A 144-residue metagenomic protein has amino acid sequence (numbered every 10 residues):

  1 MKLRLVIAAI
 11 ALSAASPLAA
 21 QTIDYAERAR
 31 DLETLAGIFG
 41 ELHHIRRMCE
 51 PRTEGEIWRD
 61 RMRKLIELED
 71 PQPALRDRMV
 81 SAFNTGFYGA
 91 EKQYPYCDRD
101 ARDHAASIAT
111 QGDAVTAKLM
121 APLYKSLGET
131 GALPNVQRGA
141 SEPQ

Functional and structural regions predicted by a protein language model:
M1-I7: Bacterial N-terminal signal peptides that target proteins for export
I10-L12: N-terminal membrane-targeting/anchoring regions of envelope/secretory proteins
A14-P17: N-terminal signal peptide c-region/cleavage motif recognized by signal peptidases
A20-R52: Immediate post-signal-peptide N-terminus of mature secreted/exported proteins
T53-Q144: Compact alpha-helical subdomains of small soluble proteins
